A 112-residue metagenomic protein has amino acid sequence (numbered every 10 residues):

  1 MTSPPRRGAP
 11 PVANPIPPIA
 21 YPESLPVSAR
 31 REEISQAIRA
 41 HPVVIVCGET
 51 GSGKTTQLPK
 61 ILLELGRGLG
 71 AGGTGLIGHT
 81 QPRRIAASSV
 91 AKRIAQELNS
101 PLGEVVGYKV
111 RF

Functional and structural regions predicted by a protein language model:
M1-I45, I61, L65-G66, G70-G72: Helicase-associated low-complexity/disordered flanking segments
A37, P42-F112: Conserved P-loop/Walker A NTP-binding site and adjacent catalytic elements of P-loop NTPases
